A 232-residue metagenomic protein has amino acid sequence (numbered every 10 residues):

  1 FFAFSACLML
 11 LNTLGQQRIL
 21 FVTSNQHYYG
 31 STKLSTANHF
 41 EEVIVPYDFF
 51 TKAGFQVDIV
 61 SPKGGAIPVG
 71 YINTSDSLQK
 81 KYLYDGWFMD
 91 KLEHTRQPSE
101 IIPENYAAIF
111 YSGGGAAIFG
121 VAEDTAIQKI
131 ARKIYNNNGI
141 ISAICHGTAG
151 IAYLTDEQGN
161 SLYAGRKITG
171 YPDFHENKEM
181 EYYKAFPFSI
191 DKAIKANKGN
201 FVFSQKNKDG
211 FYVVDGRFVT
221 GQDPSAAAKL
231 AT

Functional and structural regions predicted by a protein language model:
F1-Q17: Bacterial Sec-dependent N-terminal signal peptides
Q16-N137, A149-T232: Extended, subdomain-level signal for the structured scaffold at the beginning of enzyme domains
S142: Conserved, well-structured core segments that form or line functional sites
C145-G147: Catalytic nucleophile serine of serine hydrolases, specifically the conserved "nucleophile elbow" pentapeptide
